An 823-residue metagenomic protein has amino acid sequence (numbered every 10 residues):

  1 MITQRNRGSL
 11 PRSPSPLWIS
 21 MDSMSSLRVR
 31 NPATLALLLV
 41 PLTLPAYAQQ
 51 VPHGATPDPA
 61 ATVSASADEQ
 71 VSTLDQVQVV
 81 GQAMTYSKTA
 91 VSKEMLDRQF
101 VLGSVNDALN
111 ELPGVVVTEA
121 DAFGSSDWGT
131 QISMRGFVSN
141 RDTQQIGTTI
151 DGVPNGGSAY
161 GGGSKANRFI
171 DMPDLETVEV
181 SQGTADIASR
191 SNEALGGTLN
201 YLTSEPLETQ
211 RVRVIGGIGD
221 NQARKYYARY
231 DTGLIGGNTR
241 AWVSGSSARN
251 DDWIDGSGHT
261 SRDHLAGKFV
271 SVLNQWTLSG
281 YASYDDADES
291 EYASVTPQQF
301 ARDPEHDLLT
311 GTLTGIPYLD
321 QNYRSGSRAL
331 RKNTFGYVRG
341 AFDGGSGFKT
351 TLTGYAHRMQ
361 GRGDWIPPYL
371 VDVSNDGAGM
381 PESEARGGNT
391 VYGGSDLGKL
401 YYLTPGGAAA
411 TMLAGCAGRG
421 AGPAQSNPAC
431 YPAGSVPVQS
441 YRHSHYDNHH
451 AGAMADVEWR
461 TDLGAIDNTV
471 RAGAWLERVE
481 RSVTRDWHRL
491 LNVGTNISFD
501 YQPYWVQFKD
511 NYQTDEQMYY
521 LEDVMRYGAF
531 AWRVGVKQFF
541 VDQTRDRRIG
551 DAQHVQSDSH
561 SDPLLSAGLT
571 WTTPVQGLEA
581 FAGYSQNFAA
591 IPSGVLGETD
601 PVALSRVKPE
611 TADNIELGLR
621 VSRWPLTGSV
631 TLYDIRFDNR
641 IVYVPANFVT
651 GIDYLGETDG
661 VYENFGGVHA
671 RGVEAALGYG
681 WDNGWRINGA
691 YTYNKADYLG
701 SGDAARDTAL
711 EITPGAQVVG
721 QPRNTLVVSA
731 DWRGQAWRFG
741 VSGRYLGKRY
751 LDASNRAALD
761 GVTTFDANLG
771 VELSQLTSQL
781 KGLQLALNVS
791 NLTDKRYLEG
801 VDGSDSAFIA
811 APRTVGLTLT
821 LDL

Functional and structural regions predicted by a protein language model:
P59-N106, S126-Q131, V180: N-terminal periplasmic "start-of-domain" segments of outer-membrane beta-barrel proteins
S66-E69, K88, N106-P154: Extracytoplasmic beta-strand/coil segments of soluble accessory domains associated with Gram-negative outer-membrane
V105-A108, Q131-R135, T149, A166-R168 (+3 more regions): N-terminal periplasmic accessory domains that precede and gate Gram-negative outer-membrane beta-barrel machines
V153-Q182, L202, L309: Short acidic/polar hinge/loop motifs at secondary-structure boundaries that mediate gating or recognition
R211-R213, G217-N250, I254-S294, Q298-A301 (+1 more regions): Transmembrane beta-barrel wall of Gram-negative outer-membrane proteins
D343, K349-Y355, M359-R362, T570-A589 (+4 more regions): Membrane-embedded beta-barrel scaffold of Gram-negative outer-membrane proteins
Y446-H450, R460, G464-G494, P503-F637 (+2 more regions): Structural signature of Gram-negative outer-membrane beta-barrels, strongest in the C-terminal barrel of TonB-dependent
R526-A531, D634-R636, E657-A753, G770 (+3 more regions): Gram-negative outer-membrane beta-barrel transporters
